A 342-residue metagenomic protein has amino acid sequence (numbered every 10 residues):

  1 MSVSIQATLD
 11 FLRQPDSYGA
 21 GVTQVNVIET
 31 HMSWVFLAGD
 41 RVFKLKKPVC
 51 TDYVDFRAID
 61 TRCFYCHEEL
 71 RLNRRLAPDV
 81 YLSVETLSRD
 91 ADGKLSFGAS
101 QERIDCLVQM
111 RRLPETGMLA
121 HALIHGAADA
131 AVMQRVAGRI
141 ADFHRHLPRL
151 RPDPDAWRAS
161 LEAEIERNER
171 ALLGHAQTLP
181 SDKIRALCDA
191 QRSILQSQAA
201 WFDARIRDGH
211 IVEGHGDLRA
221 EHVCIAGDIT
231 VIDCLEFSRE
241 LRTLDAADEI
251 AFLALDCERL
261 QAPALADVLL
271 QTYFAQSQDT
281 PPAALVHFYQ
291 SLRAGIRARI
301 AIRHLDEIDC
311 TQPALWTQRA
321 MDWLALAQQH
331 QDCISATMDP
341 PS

Functional and structural regions predicted by a protein language model:
M1-D10, I334-S342: Short, low-complexity, intrinsically disordered N-terminal peptides in bacterial proteins
S4-H215, A220-I296: Conserved ATP-binding subdomain of kinase catalytic cores across diverse folds
R299-P341: ATP/Mg2+ or Mg2+-diphosphate-binding catalytic cores that bind nucleotide phosphates or diphosphates via glycine-rich
